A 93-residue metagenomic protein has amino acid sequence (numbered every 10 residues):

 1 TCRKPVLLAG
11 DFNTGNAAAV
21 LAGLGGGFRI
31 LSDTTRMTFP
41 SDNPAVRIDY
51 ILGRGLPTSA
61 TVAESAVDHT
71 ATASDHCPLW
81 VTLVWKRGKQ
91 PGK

Functional and structural regions predicted by a protein language model:
T1-L7, F12-K93: Metal-dependent phosphoester-hydrolase catalytic domains
